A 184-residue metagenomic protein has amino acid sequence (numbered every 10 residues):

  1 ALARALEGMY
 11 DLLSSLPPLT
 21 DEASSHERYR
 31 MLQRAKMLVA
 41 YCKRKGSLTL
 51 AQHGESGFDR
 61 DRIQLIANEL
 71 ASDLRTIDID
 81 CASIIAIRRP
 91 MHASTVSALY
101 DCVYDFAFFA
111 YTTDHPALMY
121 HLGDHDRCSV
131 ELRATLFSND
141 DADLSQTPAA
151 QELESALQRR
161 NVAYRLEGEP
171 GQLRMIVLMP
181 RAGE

Functional and structural regions predicted by a protein language model:
A1-D73: Signal-transmission coiled-coils
A5-P17, H92-Y120, S155, R159: Conserved ATP-binding N-box helix of the HATPase_c
A23-H26, M119-S129, R133: Short beta-strand/loop element within the Bergerat-fold HATPase_c
K45-L48, R60-T95, L153: Helix-loop-beta hinge of the Bergerat
T76-A107, Y111, H125-S129, D141-L144: Conserved short strand/loop->alpha-helix "switch" segment adjacent to the catalytic nucleotide/phosphoryl-transfer site
A134-A142, R181-A182: Glycine-rich acidic phosphate-binding loop
A142-Q172: ATP phosphate-binding glycine-rich loop and adjacent ATP-lid/helix-beta elements within ATP-binding kinase/ATPase
Q172-A182: Short C-terminal beta-strand
